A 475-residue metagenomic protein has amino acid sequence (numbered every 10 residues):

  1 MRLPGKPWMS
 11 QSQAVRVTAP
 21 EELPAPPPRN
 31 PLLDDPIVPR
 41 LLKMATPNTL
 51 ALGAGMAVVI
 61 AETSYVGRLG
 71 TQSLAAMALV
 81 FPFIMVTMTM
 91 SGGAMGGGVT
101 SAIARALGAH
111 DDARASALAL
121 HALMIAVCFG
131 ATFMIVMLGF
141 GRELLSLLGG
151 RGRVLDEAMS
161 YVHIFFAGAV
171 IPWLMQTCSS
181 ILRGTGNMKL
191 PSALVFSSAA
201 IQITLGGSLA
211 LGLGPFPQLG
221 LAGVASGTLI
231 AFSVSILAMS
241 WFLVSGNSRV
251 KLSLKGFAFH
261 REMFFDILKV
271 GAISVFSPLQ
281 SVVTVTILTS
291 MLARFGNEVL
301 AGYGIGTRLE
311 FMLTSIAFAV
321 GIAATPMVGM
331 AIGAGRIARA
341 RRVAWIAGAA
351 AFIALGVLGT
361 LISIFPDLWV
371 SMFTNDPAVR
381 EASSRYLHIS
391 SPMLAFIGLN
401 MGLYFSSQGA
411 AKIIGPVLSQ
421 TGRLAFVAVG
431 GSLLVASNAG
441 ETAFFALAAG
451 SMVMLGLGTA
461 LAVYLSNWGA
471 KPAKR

Functional and structural regions predicted by a protein language model:
R2-A45, I103-V170, I201-T204, S208 (+3 more regions): Short alpha-helical transmembrane segments in multi-pass integral membrane proteins
L32-S64, R68-L69, P82-G97, S101-A102 (+6 more regions): N-terminal transmembrane alpha-helices
K43-E62, I164, M175, A231-S235 (+3 more regions): Transmembrane helical elements of multi-pass membrane transporters/channels
G53-A75, L145-G152, S208-L219, V275 (+3 more regions): Helix-terminus/linker motif at the lipid-water interface of multi-pass membrane proteins
V66-G67, A104, L145, R183 (+8 more regions): Helix-capping/transition residues at the boundaries of transmembrane alpha-helices and the short helical linkers
T71-P82, M159-V162, A225, N297-M312 (+2 more regions): Small-residue hotspots at the loop-to-helix junctions and early N-terminal turns of transmembrane alpha-helices
L74-I135, P172-G186, L190-P191, G302-P366 (+1 more regions): Small-residue-rich hydrophobic transmembrane alpha-helices
G96, T100, F165-R183, P191-A199 (+5 more regions): Short runs within selected transmembrane alpha-helices of multi-pass transporters and secretion channels
